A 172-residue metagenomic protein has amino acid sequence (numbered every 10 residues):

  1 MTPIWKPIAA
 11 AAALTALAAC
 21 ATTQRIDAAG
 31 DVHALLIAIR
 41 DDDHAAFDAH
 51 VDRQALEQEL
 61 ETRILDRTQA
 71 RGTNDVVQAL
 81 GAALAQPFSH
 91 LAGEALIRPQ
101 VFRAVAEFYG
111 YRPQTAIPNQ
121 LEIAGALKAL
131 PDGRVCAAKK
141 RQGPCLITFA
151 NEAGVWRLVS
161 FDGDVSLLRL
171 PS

Functional and structural regions predicted by a protein language model:
M1-A9: Bacterial N-terminal signal peptides that target proteins for export
A16-A19: C-terminal motif of bacterial Sec signal peptides marking the signal peptidase cleavage site
A21-Q24: Bacterial signal peptide processing site
A28-A49: Post-signal peptide N-terminal segment of mature Sec-exported envelope proteins
V51-K128: Short solvent-exposed beta->alpha transition segments
G93-S172: Exposed beta-sheet edge and beta->alpha loop/turn motif
